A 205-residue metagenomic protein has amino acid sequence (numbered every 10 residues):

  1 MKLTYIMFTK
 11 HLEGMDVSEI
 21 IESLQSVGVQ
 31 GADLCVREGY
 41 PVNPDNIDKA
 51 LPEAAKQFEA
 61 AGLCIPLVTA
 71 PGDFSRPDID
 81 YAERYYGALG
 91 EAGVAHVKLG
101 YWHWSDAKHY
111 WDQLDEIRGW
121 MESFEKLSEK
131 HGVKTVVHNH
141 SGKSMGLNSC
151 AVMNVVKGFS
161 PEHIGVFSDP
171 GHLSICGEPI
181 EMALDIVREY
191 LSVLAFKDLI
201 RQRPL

Functional and structural regions predicted by a protein language model:
M1-H96, G119-E122, E129, E189 (+2 more regions): N-terminal pre-domain/capping segments
Y5, G31, V68, K126-L205: Acidic/histidine-rich catalytic cores of soluble enzymes
L12-E13, F74, W104-S105, K143-S144 (+1 more regions): Glycine-/small-residue-rich active-site loops that bind phosphorylated ligands and cofactors
E38-N43, S105-Y110, I175-C176, Q202-L205: A short acidic, helix-capping loop that chelates divalent metal ions and anchors anionic groups
V94-Y110, H131-S141: Active-site groove signature of glycoside hydrolases
A107-M121: Active-site cleft segment of glycoside hydrolase catalytic domains centered on the general acid/base Glu
